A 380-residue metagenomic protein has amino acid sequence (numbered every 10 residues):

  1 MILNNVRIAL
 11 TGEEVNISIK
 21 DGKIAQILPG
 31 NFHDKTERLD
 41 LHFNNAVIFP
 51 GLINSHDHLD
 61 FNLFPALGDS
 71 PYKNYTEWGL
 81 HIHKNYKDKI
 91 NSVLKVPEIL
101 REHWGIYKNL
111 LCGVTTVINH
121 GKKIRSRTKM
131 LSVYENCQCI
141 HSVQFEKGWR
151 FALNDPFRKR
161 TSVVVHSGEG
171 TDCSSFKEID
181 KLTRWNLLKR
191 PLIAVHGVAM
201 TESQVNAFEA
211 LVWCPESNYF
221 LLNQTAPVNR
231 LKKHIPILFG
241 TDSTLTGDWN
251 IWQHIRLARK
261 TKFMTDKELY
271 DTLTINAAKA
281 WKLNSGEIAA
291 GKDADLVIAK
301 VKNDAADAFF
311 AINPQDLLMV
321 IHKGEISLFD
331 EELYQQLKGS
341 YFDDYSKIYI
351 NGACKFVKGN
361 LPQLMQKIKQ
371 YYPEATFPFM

Functional and structural regions predicted by a protein language model:
M1-D21, A25-K35, T76, D88-T116 (+4 more regions): Active-site microenvironment of metallo-dependent hydrolases
N5-V6, F43-N44, G51-L52, H83-Y86 (+9 more regions): Fold-independent oxyanion-binding glycine-rich loops and adjacent beta-strand/coil segments at enzyme active sites
V6, G22, N45, H56 (+10 more regions): Divalent metal-coordination and catalytic microenvironments
F43-I106: Metal-associated gating/positioning segment near the N- to mid-region
N54, L59-F61, E169, L245 (+1 more regions): Short active-site segment of divalent metal-dependent hydrolases/proteases that encodes the spacing between
H120, R125-T246, K262-F263: Active-site core of metal-dependent hydrolases
I251-A258, T274: Structural motif of enzymes handling amino- and sulfur-group chemistry
F263-D271: Short, charged, surface-exposed loops that flank catalytic or proteolytic processing sites
